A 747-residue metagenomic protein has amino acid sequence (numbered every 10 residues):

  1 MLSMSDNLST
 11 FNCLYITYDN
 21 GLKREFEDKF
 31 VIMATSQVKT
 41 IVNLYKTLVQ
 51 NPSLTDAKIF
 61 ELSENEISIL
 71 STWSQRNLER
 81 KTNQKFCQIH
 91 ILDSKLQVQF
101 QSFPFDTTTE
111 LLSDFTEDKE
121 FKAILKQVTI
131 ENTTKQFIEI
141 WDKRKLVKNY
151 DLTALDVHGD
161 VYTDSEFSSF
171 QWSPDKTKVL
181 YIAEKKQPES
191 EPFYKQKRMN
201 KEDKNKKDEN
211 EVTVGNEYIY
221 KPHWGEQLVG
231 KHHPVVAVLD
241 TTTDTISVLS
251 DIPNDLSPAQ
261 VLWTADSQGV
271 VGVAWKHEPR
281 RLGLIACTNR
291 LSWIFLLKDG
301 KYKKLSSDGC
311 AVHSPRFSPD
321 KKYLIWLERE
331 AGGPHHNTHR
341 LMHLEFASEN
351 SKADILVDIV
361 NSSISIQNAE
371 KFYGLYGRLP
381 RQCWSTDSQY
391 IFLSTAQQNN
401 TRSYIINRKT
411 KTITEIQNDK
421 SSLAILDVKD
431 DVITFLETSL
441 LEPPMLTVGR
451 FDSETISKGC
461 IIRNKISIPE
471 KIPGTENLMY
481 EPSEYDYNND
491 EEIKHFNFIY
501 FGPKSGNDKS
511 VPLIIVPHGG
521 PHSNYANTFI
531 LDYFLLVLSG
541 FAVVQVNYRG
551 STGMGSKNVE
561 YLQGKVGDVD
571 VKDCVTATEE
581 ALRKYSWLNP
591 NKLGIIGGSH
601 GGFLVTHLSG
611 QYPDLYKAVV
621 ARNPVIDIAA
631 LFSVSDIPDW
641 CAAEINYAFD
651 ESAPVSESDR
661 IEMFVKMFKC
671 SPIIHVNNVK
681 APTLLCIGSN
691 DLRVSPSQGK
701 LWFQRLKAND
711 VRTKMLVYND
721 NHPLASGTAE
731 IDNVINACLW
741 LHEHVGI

Functional and structural regions predicted by a protein language model:
S9-T17, G21-L22, E27-E415, V432 (+3 more regions): Beta-propeller folds
F167, P258, V312, L423 (+2 more regions): Core-facing hydrophobic residues within beta-strands of well-ordered domains
S190-K195, L282-G283, M445, S510 (+4 more regions): Short, solvent-exposed loop/turn and secondary-structure capping segments
G332-P334, D354-C383, S421-A424, S457-S483 (+1 more regions): Beta-propeller and related beta-repeat scaffolds in trafficking/envelope systems
F346-E349, F451-I456: Short loop/turn segments immediately following beta-strands, especially the blade-tip and inter-blade linker loops
V432-D452: Structured, non-catalytic alpha/beta "coupling" segments that mediate domain-domain communication and provide generic
P469-N591, G598: Cap/lid segment of the alpha/beta-hydrolase catalytic domain
Y548-I747: Active-site-proximal cap/loop segments of hydrolase catalytic domains
